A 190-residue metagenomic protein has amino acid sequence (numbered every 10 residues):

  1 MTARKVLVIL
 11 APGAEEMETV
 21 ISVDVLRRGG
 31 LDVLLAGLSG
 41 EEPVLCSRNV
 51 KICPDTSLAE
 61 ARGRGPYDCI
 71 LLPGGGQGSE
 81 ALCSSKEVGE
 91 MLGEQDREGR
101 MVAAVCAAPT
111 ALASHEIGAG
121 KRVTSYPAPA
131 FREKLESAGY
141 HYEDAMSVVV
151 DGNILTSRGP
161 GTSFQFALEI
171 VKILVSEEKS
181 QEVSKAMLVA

Functional and structural regions predicted by a protein language model:
A3-L10, A14, R28-G37, D55-T56 (+1 more regions): Active-site-adjacent pocket-lining segments in enzyme domains
A14-T19, P43: Short N-terminal binding/cap micro-motifs at the start of the first secondary-structure element
I21-R28: Short, solvent-exposed amphipathic alpha-helices that sit in or adjacent to ligand/effector-binding or catalytic
A36-D55: N-terminal beta-loop-helix "entrance" segment that forms/cooperates in small-molecule cofactor or anionic ligand
